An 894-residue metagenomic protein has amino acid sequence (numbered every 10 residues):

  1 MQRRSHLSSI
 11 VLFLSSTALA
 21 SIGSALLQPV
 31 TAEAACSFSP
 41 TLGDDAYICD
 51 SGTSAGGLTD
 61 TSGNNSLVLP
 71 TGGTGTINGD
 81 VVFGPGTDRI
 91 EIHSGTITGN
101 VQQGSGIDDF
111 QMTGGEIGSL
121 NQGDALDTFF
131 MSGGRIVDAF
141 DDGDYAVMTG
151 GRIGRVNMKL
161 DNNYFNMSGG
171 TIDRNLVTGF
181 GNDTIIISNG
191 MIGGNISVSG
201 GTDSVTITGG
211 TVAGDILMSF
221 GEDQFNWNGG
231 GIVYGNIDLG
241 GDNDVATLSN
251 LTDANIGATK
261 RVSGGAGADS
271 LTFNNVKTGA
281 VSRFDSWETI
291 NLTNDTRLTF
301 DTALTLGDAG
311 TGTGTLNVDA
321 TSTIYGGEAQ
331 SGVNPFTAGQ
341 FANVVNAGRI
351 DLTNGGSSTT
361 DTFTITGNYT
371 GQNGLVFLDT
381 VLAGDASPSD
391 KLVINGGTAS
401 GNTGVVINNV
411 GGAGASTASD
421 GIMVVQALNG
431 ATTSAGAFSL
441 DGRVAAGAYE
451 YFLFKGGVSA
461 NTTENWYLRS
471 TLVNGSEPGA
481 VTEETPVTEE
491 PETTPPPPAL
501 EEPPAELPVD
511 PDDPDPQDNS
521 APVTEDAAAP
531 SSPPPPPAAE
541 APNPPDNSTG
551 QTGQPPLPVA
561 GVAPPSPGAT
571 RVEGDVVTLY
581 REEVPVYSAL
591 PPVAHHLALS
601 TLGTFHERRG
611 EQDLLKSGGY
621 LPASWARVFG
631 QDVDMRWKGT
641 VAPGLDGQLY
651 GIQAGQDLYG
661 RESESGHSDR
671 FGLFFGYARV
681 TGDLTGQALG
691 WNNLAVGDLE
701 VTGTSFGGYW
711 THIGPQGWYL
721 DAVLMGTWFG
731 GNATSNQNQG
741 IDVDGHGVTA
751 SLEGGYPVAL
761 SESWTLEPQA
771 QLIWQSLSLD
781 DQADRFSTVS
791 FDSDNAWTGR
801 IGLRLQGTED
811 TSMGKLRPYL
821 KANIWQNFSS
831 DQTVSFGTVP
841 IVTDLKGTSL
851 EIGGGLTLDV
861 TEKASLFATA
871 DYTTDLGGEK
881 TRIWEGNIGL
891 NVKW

Functional and structural regions predicted by a protein language model:
Q2-E33: Gram-negative bacterial Sec-dependent N-terminal signal peptides
L12-S15, A46-Y47, S54, D379 (+1 more regions): Outer-membrane translocation/initiation segment of Type V secreted surface proteins
V30-P85, T299-L306, G618, P622-S624 (+1 more regions): N-terminal segments that cap or nucleate solenoid repeat domains
L42, A46-D50, N64-T71, D88-H93 (+17 more regions): All-beta strand scaffolds that present successive hydrophobic residues in beta-strands
G43, G63, G84-G86, I97 (+19 more regions): Conserved consensus positions within extracellular tandem repeat modules
D80-V81, H93, N100-V101, T113 (+13 more regions): Tandem-repeat architecture and repeat-register "anchor" residues
L239, A268-I422: Extracellular beta-strand/loop-rich repeat segments of large surface/secreted proteins
Y325, G355, P545, Q554 (+6 more regions): Membrane translocator/pore-forming domains, dominated by Gram-negative outer-membrane beta-barrels
